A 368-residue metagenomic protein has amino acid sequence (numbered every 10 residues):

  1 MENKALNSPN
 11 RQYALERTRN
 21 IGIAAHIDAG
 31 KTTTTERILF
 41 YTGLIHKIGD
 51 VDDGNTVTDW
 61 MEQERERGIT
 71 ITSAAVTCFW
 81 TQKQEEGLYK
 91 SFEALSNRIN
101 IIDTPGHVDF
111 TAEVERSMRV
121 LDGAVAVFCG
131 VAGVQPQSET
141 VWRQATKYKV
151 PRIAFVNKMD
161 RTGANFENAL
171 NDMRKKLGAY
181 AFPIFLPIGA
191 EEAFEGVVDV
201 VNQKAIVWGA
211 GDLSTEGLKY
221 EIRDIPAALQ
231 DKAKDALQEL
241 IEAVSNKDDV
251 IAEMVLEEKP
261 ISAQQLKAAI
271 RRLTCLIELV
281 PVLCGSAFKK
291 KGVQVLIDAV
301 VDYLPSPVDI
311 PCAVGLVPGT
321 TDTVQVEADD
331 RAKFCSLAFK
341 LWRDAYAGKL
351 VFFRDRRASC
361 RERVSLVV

Functional and structural regions predicted by a protein language model:
M1-R361, L366-V368: Structural and coupling elements of P-loop NTPases
